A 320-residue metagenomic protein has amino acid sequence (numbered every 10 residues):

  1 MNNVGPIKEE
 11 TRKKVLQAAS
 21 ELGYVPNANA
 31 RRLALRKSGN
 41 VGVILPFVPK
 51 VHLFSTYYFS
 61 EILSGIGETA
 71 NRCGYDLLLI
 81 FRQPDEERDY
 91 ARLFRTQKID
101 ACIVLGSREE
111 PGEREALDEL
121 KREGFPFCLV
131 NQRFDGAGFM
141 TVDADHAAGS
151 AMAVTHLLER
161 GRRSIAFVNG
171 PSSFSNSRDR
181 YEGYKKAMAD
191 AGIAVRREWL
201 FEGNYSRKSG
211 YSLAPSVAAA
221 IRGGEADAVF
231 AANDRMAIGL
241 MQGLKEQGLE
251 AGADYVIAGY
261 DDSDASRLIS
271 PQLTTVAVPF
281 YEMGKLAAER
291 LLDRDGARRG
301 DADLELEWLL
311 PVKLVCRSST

Functional and structural regions predicted by a protein language model:
M1-G39: N-terminal helix-turn-helix DNA-binding module of bacterial transcription factors
A18, G65-T69, E119, D179-A191 (+3 more regions): Alpha-helical structural signal in soluble globular domains
E21-N27, R82-E87, M241: Short gly/ser/thr-rich secondary-structure transition/capping motifs
V25, G74-D76, P126, R163 (+2 more regions): Residue-level detector of anion-binding/catalytic polar loops
R36, N40-T155, V217-A219, G223 (+1 more regions): Alpha-helical recognition/docking segments in bacterial nutrient-uptake and carbohydrate-utilization systems
V48-E61, L79-D89, R108, V142-M152 (+5 more regions): Hinge/beta->alpha junction and helix N-cap segments in small-molecule ligand-binding domains
Y211-T320: Flexible loop/turn connectors
